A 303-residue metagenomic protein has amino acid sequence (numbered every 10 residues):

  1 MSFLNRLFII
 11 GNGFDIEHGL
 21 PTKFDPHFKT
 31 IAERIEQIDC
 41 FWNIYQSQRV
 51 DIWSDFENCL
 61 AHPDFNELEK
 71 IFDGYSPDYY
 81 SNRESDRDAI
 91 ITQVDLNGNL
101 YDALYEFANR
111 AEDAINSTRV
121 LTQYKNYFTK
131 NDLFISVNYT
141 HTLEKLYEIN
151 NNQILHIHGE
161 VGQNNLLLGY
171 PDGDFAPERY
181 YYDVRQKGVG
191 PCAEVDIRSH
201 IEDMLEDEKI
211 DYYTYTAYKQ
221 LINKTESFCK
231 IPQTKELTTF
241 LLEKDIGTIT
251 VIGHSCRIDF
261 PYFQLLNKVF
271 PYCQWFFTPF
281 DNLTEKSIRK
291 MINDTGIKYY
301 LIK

Functional and structural regions predicted by a protein language model:
S2-R6, H18, T22-H27, A32-N165 (+2 more regions): Active-site periphery "cap/insert" segments of enzyme catalytic domains
F14-I16: Conserved nucleotide-binding/hydrolysis micro-motifs of P-loop NTPases
Y45-E57, D174-D183, D196-M204, R289-G296: Noncatalytic linker/hinge segments flanking ATPase motor cores
N131, N150-N151, Y170, D174-P177: A two-mode feature
G162-D172, T284-R289: Short, charged, surface-exposed secondary-structure boundary motifs
P177-L241: Acidic, metal/cofactor-coordinating or nucleic-acid-engaging core segments within structured domains
N267, Y272-K303: TerminUS-proximal long segments
